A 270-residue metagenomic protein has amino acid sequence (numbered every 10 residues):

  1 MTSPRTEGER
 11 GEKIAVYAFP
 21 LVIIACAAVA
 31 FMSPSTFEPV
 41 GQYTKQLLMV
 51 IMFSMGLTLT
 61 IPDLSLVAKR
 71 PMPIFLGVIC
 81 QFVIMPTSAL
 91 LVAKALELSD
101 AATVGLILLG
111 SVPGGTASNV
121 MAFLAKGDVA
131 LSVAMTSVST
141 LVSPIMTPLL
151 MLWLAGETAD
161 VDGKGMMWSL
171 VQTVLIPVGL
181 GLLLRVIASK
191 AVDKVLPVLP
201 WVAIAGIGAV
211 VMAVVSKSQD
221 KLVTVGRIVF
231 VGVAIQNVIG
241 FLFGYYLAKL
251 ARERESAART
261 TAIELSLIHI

Functional and structural regions predicted by a protein language model:
M1-K94, L152, G156-R254: Structural signature of multi-pass alpha-helical membrane transport proteins
S54, F75, I107-L108, V120 (+5 more regions): Hydrophobic/aromatic side chains embedded in well-ordered alpha-helices
D63-L64, A89-L96, V104-L109, G115-V129 (+4 more regions): Generic transmembrane alpha-helix signature in multi-pass membrane proteins, especially transporters/channels
P71-V78, L98-S111, G127-S137, G163-M167 (+2 more regions): The feature identifies polytopic integral membrane transport proteins across all domains of life
P86-T87, S111-V120, T140-L149, W153 (+3 more regions): Mid-bilayer segments of alpha-helical transmembrane spans in multi-pass integral membrane proteins that mediate
I268-I270: Conserved small/polar residues in nucleotide/adenosyl-binding loops
